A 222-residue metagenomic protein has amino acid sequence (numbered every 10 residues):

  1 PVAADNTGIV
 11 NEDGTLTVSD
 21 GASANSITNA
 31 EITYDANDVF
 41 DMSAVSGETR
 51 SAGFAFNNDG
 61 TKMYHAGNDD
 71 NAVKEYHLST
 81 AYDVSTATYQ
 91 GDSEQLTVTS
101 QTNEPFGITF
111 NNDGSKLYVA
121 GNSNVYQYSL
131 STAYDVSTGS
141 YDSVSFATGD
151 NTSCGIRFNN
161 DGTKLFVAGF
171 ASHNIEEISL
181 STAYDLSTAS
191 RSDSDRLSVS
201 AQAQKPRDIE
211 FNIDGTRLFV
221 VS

Functional and structural regions predicted by a protein language model:
P1-I32: Extracellular glycosylation-rich, acidic/polar low-complexity regions of adhesion- and matrix-associated proteins
N25-S222: Polar, enzyme-active/binding microenvironments
